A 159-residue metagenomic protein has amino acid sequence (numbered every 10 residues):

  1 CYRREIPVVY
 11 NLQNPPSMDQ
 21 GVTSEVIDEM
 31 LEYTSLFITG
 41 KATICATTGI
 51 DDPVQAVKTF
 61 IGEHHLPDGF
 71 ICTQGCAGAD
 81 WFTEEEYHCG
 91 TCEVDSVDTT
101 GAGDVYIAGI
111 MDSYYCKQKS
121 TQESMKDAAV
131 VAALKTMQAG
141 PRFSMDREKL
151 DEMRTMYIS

Functional and structural regions predicted by a protein language model:
C1-Q55, A77-G78: Conserved beta-alpha-beta core of the PfkB/ribokinase-like small-molecule kinase fold
R4, T23, D52-S159: Conserved phosphate-binding/catalytic region of the ribokinase-like
